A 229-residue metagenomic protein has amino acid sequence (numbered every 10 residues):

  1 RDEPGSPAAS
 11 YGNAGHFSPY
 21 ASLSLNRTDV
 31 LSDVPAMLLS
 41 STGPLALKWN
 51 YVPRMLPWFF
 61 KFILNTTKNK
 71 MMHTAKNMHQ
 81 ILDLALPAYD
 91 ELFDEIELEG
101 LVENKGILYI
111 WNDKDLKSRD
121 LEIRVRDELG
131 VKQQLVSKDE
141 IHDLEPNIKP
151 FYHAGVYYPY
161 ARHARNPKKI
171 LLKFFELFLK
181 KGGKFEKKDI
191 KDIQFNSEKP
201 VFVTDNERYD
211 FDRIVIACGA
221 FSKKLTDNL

Functional and structural regions predicted by a protein language model:
R1-Y11: Glycine-rich FAD pyrophosphate-binding loop
S6, T74-M78, H163: Short secondary-structure transition/capping motifs
A8-A9, E99-G100, P146-K149: Short secondary-structure boundary/capping segments
A8-A9, T28-D29, F195, L225-D227: Short glycine-/acidic-enriched loop or helix-start segments at secondary-structure transitions that form or flank
G12-K138: Dinucleotide-binding Rossmann-like beta1-alpha1 core, especially the glycine-rich loop that anchors the ADP
A21, E145, T226-L229: Short, flexible helix/strand-to-coil boundary loops that buttress conserved ligand/catalytic motifs in alpha/beta
K117-L129, I141, I148-R213, A217-C218: Helical element adjacent to the flavin cofactor pocket in flavoenzyme catalytic cores
I216-L229: Flavin (primarily FAD) binding-site architecture
